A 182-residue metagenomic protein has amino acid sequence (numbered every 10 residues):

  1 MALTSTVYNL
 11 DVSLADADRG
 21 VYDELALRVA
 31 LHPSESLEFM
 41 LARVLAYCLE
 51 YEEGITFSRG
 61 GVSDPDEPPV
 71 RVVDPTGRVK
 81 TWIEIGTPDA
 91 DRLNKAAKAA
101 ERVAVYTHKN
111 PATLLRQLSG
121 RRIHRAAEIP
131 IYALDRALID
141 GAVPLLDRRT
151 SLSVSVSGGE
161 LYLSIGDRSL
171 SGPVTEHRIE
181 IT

Functional and structural regions predicted by a protein language model:
M1-L10, V174, I181: Nuclease-adjacent, charged terminal/linker segments that flank catalytic cores
Y8-L31, P111-G120: N-terminal short leaders/motifs
D16-G61: Acidic-basic catalytic patches of nuclease active cores, encompassing PD-(D/E)XK and other metal-cofactor nuclease
A26-L27, K80-G86, L170-H177: Short amphipathic beta-strand/extended segments with alternating polar/hydrophobic composition
D64-P69: Short, surface-exposed acidic-centric catalytic microdomains
V70-V72, G77-L93: Conserved catalytic cores of phosphodiester-cleaving nucleases, focusing on short active-site segments
P88-P144: Feature captures the catalytic cores and cofactor-binding loops of soluble hydro-lyases/lyases that act on carboxylate
L134-T182: Non-catalytic C-terminal interaction segments of nucleic acid-processing enzymes
